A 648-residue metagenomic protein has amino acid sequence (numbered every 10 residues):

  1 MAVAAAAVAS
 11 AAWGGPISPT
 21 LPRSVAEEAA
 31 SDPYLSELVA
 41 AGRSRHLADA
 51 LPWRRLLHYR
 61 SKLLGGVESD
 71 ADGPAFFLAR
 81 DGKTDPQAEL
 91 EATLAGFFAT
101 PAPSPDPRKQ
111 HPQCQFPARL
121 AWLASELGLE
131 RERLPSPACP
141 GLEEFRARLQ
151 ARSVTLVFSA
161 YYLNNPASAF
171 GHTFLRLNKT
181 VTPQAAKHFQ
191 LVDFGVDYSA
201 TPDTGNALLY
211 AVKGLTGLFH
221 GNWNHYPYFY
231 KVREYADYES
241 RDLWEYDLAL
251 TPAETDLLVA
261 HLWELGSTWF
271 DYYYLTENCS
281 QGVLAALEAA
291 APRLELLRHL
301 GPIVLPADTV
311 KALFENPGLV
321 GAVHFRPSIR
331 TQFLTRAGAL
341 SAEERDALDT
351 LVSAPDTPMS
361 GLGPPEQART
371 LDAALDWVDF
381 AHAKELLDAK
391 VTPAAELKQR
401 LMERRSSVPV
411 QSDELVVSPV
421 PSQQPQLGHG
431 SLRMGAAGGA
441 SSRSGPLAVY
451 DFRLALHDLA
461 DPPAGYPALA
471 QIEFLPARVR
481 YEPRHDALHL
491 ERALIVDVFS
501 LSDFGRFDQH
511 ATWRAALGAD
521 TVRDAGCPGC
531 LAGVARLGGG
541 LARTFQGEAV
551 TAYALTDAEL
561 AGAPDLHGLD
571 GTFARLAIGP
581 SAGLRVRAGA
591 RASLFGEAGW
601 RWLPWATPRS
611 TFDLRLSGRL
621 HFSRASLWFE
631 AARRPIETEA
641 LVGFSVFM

Functional and structural regions predicted by a protein language model:
S61-L149: Low-complexity, highly charged intrinsically disordered N-terminal segments that act as targeting/localization
Q150-Y238, P446, F452, D461 (+3 more regions): Glycine-rich catalytic cores of cysteine/serine-nucleophile enzymes that process amide/ester linkages in cell-envelope
Y226-V304, D308, V550, A563-P564 (+1 more regions): Active-site nucleophile-His-acid catalytic modules used for acyl/amide transfer and hydrolysis across diverse enzymes
F325-I329, T335-P467: Outer-membrane beta-barrel initiation region
M434-A440, L454, L475-Y481, A511-T521 (+4 more regions): Transmembrane beta-barrel strands of outer-membrane/channel proteins
G438-A448, R480-L490, T521-G533, Q546-E548 (+4 more regions): Solvent-exposed loop/turn segments connecting transmembrane beta-strands in outer-membrane beta-barrel proteins
F452, L616-H621, I636-M648: Outer-membrane beta-barrel "beta-signal"
L459-G465, S500-D508, T544-A552, V586-G596 (+1 more regions): Repeated loop/turn-to-beta-strand initiation elements of outer-membrane beta-barrel proteins
